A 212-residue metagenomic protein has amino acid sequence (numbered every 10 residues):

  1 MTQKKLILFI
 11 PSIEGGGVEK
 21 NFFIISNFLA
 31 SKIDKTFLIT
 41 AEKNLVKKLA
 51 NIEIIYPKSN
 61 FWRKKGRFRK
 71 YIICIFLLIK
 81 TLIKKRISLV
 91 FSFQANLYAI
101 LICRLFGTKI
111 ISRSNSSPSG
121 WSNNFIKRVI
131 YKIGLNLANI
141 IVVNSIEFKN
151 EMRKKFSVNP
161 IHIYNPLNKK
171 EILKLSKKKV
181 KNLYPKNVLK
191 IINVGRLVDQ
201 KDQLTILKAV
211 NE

Functional and structural regions predicted by a protein language model:
M1-K5, K174-K190: Nucleotide-sugar donor-binding and catalytic loop/hinge architecture of NDP-sugar-dependent glycosyltransferases
Q3-S12, F28-R69: Conserved nucleotide-sugar phosphate-binding/catalytic loop shared by glycosyltransferases and other
G16-I24, L189, N193-E212: A conserved mid-protein helix/loop that constitutes part of the nucleotide-sugar donor-binding site
T40-A41, V90-F93, V142-N144: Short beta-strand scaffold positions
G66, I111-V142: A conserved, positively charged/aromatic
C74, F91-Y98, S114-N115: Short His-centered aromatic/hydrophobic patch
F106-I110, V158: A short helix->loop->beta-strand "cap" motif at the edges of active sites that frequently abuts
E147, P166: Carbohydrate-associated surface elements
